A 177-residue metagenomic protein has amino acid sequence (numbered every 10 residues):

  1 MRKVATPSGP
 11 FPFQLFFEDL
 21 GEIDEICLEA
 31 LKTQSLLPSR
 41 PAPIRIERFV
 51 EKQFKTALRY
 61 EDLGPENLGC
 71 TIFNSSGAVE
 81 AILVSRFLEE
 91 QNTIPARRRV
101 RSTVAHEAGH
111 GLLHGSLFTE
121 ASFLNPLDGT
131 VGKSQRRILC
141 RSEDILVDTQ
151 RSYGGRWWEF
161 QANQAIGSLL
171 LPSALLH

Functional and structural regions predicted by a protein language model:
M1-H177: Active-site hotspot residues in diverse enzymes, especially metal/ion-binding acidic/histidine motifs
